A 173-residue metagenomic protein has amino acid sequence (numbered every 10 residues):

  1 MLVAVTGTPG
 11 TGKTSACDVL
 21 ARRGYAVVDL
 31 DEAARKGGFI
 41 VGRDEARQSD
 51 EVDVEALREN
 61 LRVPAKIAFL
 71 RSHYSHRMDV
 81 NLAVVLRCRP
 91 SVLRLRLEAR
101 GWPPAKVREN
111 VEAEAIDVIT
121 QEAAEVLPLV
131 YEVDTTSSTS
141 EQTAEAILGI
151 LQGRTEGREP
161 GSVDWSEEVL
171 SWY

Functional and structural regions predicted by a protein language model:
V5: Hydrophobic anchor at the beta1->P-loop junction of P-loop NTPases
T8, L20: P-loop (Walker A) phosphate-binding loop of NTP-binding proteins
T11: ATP-binding Walker
T14: Walker A/P-loop
Y25-M78, G161-D164, V169: ATP-dependent small-molecule kinase phosphotransfer cores that center on conserved nucleotide phosphate-binding segments
G42, C88-Y131, S137, T155: A glycine- and Lys/Arg-enriched "phosphate-lid" helix/loop adjacent to the NTP-binding pocket of small-molecule kinases
S75-N81, A124-E125: Short loop/helix-cap segments at secondary-structure boundaries that form the rim of catalytic
E125-Y173: NTP-dependent small-molecule kinase module
